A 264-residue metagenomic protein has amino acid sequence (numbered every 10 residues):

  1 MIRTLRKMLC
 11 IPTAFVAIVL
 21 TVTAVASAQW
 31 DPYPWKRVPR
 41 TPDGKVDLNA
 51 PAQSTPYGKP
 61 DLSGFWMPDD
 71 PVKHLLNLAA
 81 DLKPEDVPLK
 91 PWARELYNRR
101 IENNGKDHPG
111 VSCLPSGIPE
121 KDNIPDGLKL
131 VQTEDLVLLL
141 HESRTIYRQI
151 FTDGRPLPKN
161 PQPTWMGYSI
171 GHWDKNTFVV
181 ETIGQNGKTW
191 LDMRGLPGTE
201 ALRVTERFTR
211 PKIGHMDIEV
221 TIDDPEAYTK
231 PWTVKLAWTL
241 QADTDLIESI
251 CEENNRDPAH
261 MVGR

Functional and structural regions predicted by a protein language model:
I2-L5, L9, A17-R264: PEST-like low-complexity, intrinsically disordered acidic/proline/serine-rich tracts that flank trafficking/processing
